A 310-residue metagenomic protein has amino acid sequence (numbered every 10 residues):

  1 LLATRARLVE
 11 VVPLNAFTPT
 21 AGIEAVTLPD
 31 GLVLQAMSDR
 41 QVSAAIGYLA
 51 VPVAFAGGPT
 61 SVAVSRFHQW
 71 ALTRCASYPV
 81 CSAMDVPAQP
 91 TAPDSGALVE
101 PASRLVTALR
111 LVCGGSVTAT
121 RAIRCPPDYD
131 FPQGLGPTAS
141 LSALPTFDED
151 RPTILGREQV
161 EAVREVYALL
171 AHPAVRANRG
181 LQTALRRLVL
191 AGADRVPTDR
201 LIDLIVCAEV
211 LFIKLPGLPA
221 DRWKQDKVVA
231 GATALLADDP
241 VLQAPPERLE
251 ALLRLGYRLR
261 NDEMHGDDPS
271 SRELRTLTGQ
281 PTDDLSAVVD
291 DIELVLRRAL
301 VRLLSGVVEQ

Functional and structural regions predicted by a protein language model:
L1-D199, P281-Q310: Charged, non-catalytic interaction/linker regions at domain boundaries that couple catalytic cores to substrate
R176-L181, R222-G231, N261, G266-P269: A glycine-rich, aromatic-flanked flexible loop/lid motif
T183, R200-L204, V228, L252 (+1 more regions): Residue-level detector of well-ordered alpha-helical segments, enriched for hydrophobic/aromatic packing positions
R187, K227-D238, P269-T282: Surface-exposed loop-to-helix/strand elements on domain peripheries
P197-L201, P216-D221, R272: Short, solvent-exposed secondary-structure capping/transition elements
V206-R248: Flexible secondary-structure boundary motifs
L242-E309: Charge-enriched, short contiguous segments at helix-coil
